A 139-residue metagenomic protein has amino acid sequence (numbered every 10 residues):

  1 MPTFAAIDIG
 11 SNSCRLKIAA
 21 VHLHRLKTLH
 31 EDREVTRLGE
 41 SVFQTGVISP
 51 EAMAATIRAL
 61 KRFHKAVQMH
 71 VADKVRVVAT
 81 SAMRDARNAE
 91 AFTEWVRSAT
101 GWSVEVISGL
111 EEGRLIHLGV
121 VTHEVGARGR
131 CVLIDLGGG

Functional and structural regions predicted by a protein language model:
M1-I9, K17-I134: Nucleotide/phosphate-binding catalytic cleft detector across ATP-hydrolyzing and phosphate-transferring enzymes
N12-C14, G139: Conserved Rossmann-like nucleotide-cofactor binding loop
